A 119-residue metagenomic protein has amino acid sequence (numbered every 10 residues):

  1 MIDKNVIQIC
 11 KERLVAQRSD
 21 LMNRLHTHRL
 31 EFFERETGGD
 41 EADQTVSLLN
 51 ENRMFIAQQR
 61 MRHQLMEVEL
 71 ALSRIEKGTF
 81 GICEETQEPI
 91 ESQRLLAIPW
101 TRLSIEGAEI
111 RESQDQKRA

Functional and structural regions predicted by a protein language model:
M1-K77, E112-A119: Interaction interfaces in information-processing and related assembly proteins
I9, E85, P99: Amphipathic alpha-helical recognition patches that constitute DNA-binding helices
E31, E85, P89: Short acidic/histidine-centered micro-motifs embedded in hydrophobic/aromatic stretches that mark compact functional
E76-F80, W100: Short metal-coordination and nucleic-acid-contact micro-motifs, chiefly zinc-binding Cys/His arrays
C83-T86, S104: Short cysteine-rich clusters marking metal-coordination/redox-active sites
P89-E91, E112: Short functional micro-motifs and their immediate structural scaffolds
Q93-I98: Short Cys/His-rich "knuckle" micro-motifs
P99-A108: Cysteine-rich micro-motifs
